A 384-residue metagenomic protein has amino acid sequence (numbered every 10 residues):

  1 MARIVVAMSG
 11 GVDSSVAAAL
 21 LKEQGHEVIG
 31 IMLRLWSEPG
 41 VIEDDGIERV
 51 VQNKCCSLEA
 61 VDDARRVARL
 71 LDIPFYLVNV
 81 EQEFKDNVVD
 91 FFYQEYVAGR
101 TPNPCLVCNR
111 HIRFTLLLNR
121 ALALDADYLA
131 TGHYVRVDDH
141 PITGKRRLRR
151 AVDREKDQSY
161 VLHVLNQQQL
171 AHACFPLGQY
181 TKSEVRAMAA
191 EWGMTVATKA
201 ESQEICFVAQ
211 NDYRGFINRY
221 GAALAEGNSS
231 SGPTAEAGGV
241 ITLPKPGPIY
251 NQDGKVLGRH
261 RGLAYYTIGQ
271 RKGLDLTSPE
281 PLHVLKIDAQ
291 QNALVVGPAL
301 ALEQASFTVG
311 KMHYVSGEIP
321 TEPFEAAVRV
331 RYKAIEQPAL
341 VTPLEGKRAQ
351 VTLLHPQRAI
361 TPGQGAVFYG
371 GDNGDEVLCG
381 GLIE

Functional and structural regions predicted by a protein language model:
M1-H163, C174, E184-V185, A190 (+2 more regions): ATP-dependent adenylation/nucleotidyltransferase module used to activate substrates
A130-V137, I142-E384: AMP-forming adenylation/ATP pyrophosphatase catalytic core
